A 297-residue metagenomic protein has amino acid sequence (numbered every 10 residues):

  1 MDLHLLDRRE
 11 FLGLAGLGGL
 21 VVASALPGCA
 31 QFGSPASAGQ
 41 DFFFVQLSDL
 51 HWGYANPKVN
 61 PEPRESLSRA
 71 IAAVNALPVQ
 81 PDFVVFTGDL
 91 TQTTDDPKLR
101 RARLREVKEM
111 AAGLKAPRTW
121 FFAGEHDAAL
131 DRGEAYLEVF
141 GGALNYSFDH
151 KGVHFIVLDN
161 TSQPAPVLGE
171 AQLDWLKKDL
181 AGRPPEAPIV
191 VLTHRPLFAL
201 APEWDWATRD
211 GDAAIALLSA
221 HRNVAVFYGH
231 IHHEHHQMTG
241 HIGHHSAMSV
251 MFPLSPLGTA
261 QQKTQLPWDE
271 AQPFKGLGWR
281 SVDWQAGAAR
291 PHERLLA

Functional and structural regions predicted by a protein language model:
M1-L5, E10-Q31: N-terminal export signals
A30-R101, K178, L200: N-terminal active-site segment of His-dependent metallophosphoesterases
A36, D96-P188, D210-A225, Q237-E293: Extended active-site neighborhood of metal-dependent phosphoesterases/phosphodiesterases
L47-S48, V84-G88, W120-E125, V191-T193 (+2 more regions): Active-site neighborhood of phospho(di)ester-bond hydrolases with catalytic His/Asp-centered motifs
L50-G53, L90-T93, E125-A129, T161-P164 (+3 more regions): Solvent-exposed loop/turn segments at secondary-structure junctions within structured extracellular/periplasmic domains
P184-L200: Short acidic, glycine-rich surface-loop motifs adjacent to enzyme active sites
E203-D205: Catalytic lumenal/periplasmic loop and adjoining terminal transmembrane helix of membrane glycan-assembly enzymes
L295-A297: A short, acidic, flexible beta-alpha connecting loop/helix-capping segment that sits on the rim of active
